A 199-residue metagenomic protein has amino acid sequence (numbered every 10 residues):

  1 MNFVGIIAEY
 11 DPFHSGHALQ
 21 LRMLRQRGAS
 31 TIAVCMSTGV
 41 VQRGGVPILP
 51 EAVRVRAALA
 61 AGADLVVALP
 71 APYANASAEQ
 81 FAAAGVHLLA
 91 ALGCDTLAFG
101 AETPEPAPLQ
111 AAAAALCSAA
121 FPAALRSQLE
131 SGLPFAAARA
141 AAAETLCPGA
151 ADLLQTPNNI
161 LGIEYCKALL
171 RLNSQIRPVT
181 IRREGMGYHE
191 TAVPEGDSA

Functional and structural regions predicted by a protein language model:
M1-E51: N-terminal catalytic cores of NTP/NDP-binding nucleotidyl/phosphoryl-transfer enzymes
H14, A58, C166: Divalent metal-coordination and catalytic microenvironments
R25, L59, V86-A90: Non-catalytic positions within long, well-ordered alpha-helices that form the structural scaffold/packing of enzyme
G45-R56, Q80-A83: Glycine-rich loop at the start of a catalytic domain that most often binds anionic cofactors/ligands
V55-P70: A glycine-rich helix N-cap at a beta->alpha junction
A68-A199: Active-site cores that bind ATP or allylic diphosphates and position pyrophosphate for catalysis
